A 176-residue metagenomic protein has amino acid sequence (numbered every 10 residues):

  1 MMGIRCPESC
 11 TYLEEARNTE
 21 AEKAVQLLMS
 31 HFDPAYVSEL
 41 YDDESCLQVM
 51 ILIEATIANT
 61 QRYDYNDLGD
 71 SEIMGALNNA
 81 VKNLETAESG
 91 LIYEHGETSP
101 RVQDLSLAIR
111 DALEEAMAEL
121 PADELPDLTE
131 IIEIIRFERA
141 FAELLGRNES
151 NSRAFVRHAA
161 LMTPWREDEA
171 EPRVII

Functional and structural regions predicted by a protein language model:
M1-L27: N-terminal cysteine/histidine-rich coordination modules
M1-M2, M29, M50, M74 (+2 more regions): Detector for methionine-enriched segments
C6-P7, N18-T19, D33, D42 (+3 more regions): Serine/threonine-rich low-complexity intrinsically disordered regions
E20-I92: PEST-like low-complexity intrinsically disordered regions enriched in Ser/Thr/Pro and acidic residues
L84-I176: C-terminal, charged low-complexity interaction regions
